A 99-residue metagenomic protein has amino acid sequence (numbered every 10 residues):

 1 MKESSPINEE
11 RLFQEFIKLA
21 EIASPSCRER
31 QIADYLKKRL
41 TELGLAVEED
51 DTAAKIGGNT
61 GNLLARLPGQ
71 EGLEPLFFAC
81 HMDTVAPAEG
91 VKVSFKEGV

Functional and structural regions predicted by a protein language model:
M1-K2, E42, A86: Metal-dependent amide/peptide-bond hydrolase catalytic core, centered on the "pita-bread" metallohydrolase fold
K2-R30: N-terminal capping segment at the start of a domain
S5-P6, D50-T52, F78-H81: Intrinsically disordered, low-complexity segments enriched in polar/charged residues with Gly/Pro, especially when
E9-Q14, L40-T41, K92-G98: Short amphipathic alpha-helical segments, especially helix-boundary/capping motifs
F16-L19, K38, V47, V93: Generic hydrophobic, helix-prone segments enriched in Leu/Val/Ile
I17-A20, A54, D83, V91: Flexible, active-site-adjacent loop/turn segments at secondary-structure boundaries
P25-G72: A non-catalytic alpha/beta surface segment that caps or lines the substrate-entry region of metallo-dependent hydrolase
A33, N59, R66, G72-V99: Active-site metal-coordination/substrate-binding segment of hydrolases, especially metallo-dependent peptidases
